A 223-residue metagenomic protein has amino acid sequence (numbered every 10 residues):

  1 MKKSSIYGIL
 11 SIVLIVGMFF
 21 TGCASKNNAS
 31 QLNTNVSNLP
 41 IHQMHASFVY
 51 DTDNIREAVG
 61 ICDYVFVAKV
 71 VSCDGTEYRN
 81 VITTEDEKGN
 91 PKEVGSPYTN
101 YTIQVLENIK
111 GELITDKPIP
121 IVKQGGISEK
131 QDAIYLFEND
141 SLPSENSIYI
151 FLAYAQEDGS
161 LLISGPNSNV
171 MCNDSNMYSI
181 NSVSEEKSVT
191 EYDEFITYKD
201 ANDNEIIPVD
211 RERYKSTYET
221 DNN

Functional and structural regions predicted by a protein language model:
M1-N28: Sec-dependent N-terminal signal peptides of Gram-positive bacterial secreted proteins and lipoproteins
G22-S37, G89-P91, S96, T115 (+1 more regions): Netrin-like (NTR/C345C) domain of secreted extracellular proteins
A24-I61, F66: N-terminal, intrinsically disordered, polar/charged segments of Gram-positive cell-envelope systems that serve as
V36-Q43, E93, P120-G125: N-terminal start-of-chain detector that recognizes signal peptides and the immediate post-cleavage beginning
H45, Y50, I61-V65, S96-N100 (+2 more regions): Extracytoplasmic
C62-E93, P97-I109: Structural detector for short beta-strands of small beta-barrel domains
K69-D74, I103-I109, K123-G125, A155 (+2 more regions): A mature extracytoplasmic/lumenal domain signature
I82-E85, D116-I121, P166-N167: "Short basic amphipathic alpha-helical interaction patches in structured regions
